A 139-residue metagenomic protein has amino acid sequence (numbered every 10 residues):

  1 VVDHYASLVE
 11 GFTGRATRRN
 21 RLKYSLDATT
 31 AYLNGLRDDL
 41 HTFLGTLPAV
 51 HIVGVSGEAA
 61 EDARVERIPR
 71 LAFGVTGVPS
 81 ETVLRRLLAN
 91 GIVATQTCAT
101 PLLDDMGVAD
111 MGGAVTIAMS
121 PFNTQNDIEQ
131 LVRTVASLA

Functional and structural regions predicted by a protein language model:
V1-A139: Pyridoxal 5′-phosphate
